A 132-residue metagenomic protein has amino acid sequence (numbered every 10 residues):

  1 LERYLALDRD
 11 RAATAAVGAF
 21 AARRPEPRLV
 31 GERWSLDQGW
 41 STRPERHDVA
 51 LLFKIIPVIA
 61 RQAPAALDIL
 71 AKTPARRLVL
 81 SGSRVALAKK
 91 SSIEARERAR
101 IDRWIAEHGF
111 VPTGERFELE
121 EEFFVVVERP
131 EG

Functional and structural regions predicted by a protein language model:
E2, D48-V49, R76: Conserved acidic residues
R3-R9: Conserved SAM-binding motif I beta-strand of class I
R9-V49: S-adenosyl-L-methionine
D37-W40, V58-K72: A short, acidic, amphipathic alpha-helical segment used as a generic capping/interface helix at domain edges
H47-Q62: A short SAM/SAH-binding and catalytic strip from SAM-dependent methyltransferases
P74-L87: Conserved beta-strand signature within the Rossmann-like core of class I S-adenosyl-L-methionine
A86-R96: Acceptor-substrate binding/catalytic loop of class I
A95-G132: Class I S-adenosyl-L-methionine
